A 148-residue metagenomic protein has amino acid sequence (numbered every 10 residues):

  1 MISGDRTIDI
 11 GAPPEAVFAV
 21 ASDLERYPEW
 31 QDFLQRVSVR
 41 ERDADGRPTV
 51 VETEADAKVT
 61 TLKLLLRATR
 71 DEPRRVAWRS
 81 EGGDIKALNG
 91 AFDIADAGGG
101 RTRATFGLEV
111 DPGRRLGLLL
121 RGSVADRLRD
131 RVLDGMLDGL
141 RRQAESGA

Functional and structural regions predicted by a protein language model:
M1-R47, G139: Hydrophobic ligand-binding cavity/cleft-lining segments
I8, A55, R127: A short glycine-/small-residue-rich loop at the edge of a beta-strand within enzyme catalytic domains
I8, S22-P28, D32, G83-K86 (+2 more regions): Flexible, active-site-adjacent loop/turn segments at secondary-structure boundaries
P14, F18, L65, A87-L88 (+1 more regions): Hydrophobic alpha-helical segments
P28-E29, R36-D43, E54-R103, E109-D111 (+1 more regions): Hydrophobic-ligand binding "helix-grip"
E109-A148: A conserved amphipathic terminal alpha-helix motif
